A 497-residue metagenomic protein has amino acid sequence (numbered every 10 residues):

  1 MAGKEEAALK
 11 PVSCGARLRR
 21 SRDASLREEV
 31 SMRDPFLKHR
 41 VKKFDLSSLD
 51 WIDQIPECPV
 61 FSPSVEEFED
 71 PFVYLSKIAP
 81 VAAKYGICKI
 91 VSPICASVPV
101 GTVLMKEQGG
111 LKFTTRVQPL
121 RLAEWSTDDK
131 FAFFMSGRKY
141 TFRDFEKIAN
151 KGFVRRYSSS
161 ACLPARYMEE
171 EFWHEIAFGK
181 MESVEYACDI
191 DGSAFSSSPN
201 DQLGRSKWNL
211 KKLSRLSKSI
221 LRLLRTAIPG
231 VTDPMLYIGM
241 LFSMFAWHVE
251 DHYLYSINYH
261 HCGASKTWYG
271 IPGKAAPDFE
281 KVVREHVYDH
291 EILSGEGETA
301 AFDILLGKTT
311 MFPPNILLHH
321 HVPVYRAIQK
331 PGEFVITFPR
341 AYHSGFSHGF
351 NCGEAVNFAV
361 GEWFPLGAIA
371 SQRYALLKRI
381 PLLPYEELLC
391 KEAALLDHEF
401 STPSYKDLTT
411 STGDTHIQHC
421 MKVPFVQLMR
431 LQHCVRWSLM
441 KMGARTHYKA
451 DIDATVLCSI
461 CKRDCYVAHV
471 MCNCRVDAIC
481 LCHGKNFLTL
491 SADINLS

Functional and structural regions predicted by a protein language model:
M1-P331, F338-I460, D464-S497: Conserved N-terminal structural segment that caps and organizes enzyme catalytic cores in eukaryotes
